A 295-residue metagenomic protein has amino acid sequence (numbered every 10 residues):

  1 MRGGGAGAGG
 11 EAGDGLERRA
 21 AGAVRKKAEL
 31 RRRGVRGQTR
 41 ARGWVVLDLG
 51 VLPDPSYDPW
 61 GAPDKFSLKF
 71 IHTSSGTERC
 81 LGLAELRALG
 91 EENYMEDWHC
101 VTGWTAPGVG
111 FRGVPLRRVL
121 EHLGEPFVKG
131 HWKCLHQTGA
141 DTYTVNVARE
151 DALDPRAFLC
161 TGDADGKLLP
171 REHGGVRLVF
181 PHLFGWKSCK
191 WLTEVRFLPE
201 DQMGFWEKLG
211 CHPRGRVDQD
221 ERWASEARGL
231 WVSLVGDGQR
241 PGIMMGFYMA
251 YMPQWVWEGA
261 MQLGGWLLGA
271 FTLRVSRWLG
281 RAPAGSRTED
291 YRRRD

Functional and structural regions predicted by a protein language model:
M1-L68, H122-D295: Extended, aromatic/histidine-rich regions of cofactor-dependent oxidoreductases associated with respiratory
D54-F111: A glycine-rich, hydrophobic loop/mini-helix early in the fold
G82-A84, R117, T161-G162: Short acidic (Asp/Glu) patches
L89, V119, G259: Residues that form generic nucleotide/phosphate-binding pockets
N93-V145: Mid-length scaffold segments of soluble, non-membrane domains
